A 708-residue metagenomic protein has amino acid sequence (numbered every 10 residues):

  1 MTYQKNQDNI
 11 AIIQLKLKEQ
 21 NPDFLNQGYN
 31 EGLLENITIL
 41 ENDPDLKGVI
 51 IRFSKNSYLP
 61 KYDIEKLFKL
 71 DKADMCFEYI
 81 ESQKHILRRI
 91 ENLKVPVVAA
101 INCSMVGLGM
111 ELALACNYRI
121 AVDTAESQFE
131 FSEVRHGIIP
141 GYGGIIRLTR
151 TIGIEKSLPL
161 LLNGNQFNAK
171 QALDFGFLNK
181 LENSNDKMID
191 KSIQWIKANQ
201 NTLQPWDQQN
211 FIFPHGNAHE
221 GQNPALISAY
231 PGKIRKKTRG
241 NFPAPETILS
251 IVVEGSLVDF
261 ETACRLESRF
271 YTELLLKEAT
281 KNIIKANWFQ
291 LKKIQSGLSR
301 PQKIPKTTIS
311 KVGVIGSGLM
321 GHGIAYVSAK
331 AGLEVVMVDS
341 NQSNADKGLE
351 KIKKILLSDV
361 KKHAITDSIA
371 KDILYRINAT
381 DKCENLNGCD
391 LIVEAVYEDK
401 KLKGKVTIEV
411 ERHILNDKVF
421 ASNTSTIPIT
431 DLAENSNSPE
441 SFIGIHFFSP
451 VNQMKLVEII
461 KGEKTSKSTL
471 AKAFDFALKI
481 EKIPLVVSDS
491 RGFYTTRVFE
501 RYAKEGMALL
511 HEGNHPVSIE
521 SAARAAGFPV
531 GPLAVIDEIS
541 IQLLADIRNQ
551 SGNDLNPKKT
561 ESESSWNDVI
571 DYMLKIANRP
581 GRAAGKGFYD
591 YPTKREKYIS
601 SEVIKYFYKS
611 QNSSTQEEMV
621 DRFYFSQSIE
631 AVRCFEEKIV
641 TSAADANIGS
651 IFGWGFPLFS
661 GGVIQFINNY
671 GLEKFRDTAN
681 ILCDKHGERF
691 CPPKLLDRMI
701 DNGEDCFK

Functional and structural regions predicted by a protein language model:
M1-R52, R88: Conserved CoA-thioester-binding segment of acyl-CoA-metabolizing enzymes
N6, K16-K18, L67-D74, E78-S82 (+5 more regions): N-terminal glycine-rich phosphate-binding loop for ADP-containing cofactors
V49-I50, V98, G313, V336: A structural signal for isolated positions on well-ordered beta-strands in alpha/beta enzyme cores
L59-E65: Short, conserved active-site loops that position catalytic residues or coordinate cofactors/metal ions across diverse
L87-A99: Conserved catalytic cysteine-centered active-site region of acyl-thioester-dependent Claisen-condensing enzymes
A99-G109: Gly/Ser-rich catalytic serine loop of serine hydrolases
